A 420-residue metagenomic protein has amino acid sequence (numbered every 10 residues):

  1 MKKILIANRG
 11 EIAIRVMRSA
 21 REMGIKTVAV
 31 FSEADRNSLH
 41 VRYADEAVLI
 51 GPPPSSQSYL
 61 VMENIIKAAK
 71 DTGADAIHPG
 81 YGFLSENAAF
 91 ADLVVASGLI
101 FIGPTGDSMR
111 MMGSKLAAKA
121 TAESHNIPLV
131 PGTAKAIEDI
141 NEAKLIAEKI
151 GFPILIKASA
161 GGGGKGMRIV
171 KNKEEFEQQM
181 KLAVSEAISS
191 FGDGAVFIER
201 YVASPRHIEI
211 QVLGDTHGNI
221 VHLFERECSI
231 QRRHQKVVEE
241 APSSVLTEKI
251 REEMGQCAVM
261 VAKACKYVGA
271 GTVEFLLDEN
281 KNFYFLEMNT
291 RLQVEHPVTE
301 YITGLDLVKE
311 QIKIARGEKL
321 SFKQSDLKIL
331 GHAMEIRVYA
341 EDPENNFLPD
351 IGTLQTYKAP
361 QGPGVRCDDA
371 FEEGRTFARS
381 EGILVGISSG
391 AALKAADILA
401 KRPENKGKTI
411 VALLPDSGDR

Functional and structural regions predicted by a protein language model:
M1-V273, L277-H296: N-terminal beta-alpha lobe that positions the nucleotide/phosphoryl donor in ATP/NTP-coupled carboxylate activation
I100-F101, R316, L320-M334: Molybdopterin (Moco) oxidoreductase catalytic core of the xanthine/aldehyde oxidoreductase family
L129-P131, G269-G271, E318-S325, N345-P349: Acidic/polar loop patches that form or flank catalytic/metal-binding clefts of enzymes that bind anionic ligands
K263, C367-E372: Cofactor-binding beta-sheet edge motifs in enzyme active sites
Q293-D306: ATP-dependent carboxylate-activation loops
D326-D369: Glycine-rich active-site loop/lid that clamps phosphate-bearing ligands
A370-R420: PLP-dependent amino-acid enzyme catalytic core
